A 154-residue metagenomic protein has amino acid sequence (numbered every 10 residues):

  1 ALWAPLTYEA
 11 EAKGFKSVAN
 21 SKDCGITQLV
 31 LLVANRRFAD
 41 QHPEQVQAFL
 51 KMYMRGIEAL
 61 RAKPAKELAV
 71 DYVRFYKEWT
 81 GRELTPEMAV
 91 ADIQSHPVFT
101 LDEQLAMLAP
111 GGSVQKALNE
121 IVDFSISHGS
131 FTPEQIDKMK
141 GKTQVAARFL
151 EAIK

Functional and structural regions predicted by a protein language model:
A1-A4, G14, Y53, I57-L60: Short, well-ordered alpha-helical segments in soluble proteins
A1-T7, S21, Q28, N35: Beta->alpha turn/N-cap motifs
E9-S21: Ligand-binding "clamshell"
A12-G14, V30-V33, K140, V145-R148: Short secondary-structure transition/capping segments
N20, E87, Q135-I136: Residue-level detector of family-conserved "landmark" positions at structurally sensitive sites
L29-Q45: A bilobed periplasmic-binding-protein/Venus flytrap-type ligand-binding module shared by bacterial periplasmic
D40-F131: Secondary-structure end/capping motifs
Q115-K154: Conserved C-terminal helix/tail region of periplasmic/extracytoplasmic solute-binding proteins
